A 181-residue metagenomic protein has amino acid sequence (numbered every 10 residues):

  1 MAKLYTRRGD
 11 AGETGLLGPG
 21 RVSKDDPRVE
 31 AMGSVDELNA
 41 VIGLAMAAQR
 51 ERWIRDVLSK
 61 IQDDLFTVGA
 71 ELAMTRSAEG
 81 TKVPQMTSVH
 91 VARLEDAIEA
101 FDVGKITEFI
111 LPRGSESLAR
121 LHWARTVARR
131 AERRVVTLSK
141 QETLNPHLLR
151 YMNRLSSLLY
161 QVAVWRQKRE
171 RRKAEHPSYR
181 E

Functional and structural regions predicted by a protein language model:
M1-E181: Phosphate/pyrophosphate-binding loop motifs in nucleotide- or prenyl diphosphate-using proteins
